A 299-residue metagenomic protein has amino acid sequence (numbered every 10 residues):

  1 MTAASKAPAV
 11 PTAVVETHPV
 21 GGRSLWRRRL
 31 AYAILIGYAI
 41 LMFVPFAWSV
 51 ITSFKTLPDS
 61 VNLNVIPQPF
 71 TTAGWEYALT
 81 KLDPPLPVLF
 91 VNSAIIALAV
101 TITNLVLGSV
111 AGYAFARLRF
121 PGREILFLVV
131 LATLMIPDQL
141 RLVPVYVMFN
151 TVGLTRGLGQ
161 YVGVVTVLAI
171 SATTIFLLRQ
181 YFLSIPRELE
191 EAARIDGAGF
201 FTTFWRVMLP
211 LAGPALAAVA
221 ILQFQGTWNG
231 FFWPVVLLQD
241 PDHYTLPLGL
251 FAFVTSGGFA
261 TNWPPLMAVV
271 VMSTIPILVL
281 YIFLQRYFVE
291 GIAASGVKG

Functional and structural regions predicted by a protein language model:
M1-L25: Short, Lys/Arg-rich, polar N-terminal cytosolic tail immediately upstream of the first transmembrane signal-anchor
R28-G299: A structural signal for multi-pass alpha-helical bundles of membrane permease subunits that mediate small-molecule
